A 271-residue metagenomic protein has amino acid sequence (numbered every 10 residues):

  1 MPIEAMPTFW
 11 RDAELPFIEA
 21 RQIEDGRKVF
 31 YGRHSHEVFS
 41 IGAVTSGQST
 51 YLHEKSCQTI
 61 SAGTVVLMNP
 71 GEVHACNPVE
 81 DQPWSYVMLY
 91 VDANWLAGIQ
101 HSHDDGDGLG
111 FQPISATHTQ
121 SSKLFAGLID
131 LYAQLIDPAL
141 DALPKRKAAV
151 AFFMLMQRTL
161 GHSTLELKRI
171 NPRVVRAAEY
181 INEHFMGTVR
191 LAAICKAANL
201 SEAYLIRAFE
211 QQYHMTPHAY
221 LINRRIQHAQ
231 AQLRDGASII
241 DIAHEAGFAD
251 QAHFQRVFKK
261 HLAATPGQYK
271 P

Functional and structural regions predicted by a protein language model:
P2-L109: N-terminal regulatory/effector-sensing and dimerization cores that precede helix-turn-helix DNA-binding domains
E19-R21, R256, H261-P271: Short, basic/aromatic-enriched C-terminal tail that caps enzymatic domains
R33-H36, H74, Y204, H218 (+1 more regions): Histidine-centered active-site/metal-ligand motif
G63, Y204-F209, H253-F254, F258: Short hydrophobic/aromatic patch on the recognition helix
V79, S102-H103, T159, Q232 (+1 more regions): Residue-level signal for well-ordered alpha-helical positions
D107-K123, A133-A198, Q211-N223: Short, Lys/Arg-enriched, Trp-marked, Pro/Gly-tolerant hinge/linker segments that flank
E179-A193, L200, E210-Q255, P271: Terminal helix-turn-helix DNA-binding modules in bacterial transcription factors
